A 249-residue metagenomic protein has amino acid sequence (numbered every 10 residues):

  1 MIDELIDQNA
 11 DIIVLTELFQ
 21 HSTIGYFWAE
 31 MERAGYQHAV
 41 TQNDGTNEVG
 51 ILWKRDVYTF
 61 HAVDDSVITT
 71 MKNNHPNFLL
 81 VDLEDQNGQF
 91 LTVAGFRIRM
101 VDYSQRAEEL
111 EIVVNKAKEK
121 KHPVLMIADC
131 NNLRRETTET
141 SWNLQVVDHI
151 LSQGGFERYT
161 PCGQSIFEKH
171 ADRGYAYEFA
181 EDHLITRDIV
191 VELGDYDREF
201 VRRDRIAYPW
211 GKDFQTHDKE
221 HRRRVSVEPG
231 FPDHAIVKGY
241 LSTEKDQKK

Functional and structural regions predicted by a protein language model:
M1, T23, D44, N73-H75 (+5 more regions): Soluble or luminal CAZymes and related metallo-dependent hydrolases
M1-I24, L52, V81, V93-F96 (+3 more regions): Active-site beta-strand/loop signature of hydrolases that rely on acidic residues for catalysis
D7-N9, V57, N87-F90, K118-E119 (+2 more regions): Alpha-helix termination/capping residues and helix-transition junctions
I12, T16-G95: Structured beta-strand-rich core segments of catalytic domains in phosphoester-bond hydrolases
Q20-H21, G45-T46, D56-Y58, I98-V101 (+3 more regions): Short, solvent-exposed loop/turn segments at secondary-structure junctions
D64-M71, R97-V101, D197-A207: Short, solvent-exposed aromatic-acidic interface loops
L83, F96-V101, E111, K212-H217: Acidic/His-rich catalytic or pseudo-catalytic neighborhoods that scaffold and/or coordinate enzyme active centers
K118-L125, N132-K249: Metal-dependent phosphoester-hydrolase catalytic domains
